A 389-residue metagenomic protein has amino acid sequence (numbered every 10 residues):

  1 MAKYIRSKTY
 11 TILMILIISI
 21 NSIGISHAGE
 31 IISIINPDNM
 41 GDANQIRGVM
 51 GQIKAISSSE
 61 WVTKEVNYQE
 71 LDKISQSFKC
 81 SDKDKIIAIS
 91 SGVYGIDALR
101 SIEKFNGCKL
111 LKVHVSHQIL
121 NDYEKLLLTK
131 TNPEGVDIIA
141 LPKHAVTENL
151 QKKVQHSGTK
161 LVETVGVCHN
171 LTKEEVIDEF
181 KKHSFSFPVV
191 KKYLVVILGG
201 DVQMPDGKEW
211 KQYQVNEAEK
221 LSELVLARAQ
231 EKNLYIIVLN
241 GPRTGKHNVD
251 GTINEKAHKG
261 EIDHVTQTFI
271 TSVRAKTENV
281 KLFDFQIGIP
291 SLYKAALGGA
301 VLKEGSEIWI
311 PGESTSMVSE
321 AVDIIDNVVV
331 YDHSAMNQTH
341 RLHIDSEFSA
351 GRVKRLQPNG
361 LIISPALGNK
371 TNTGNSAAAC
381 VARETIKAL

Functional and structural regions predicted by a protein language model:
M1-A28: Classical Sec-dependent N-terminal signal peptides that target proteins to the secretory pathway
E30, K85-I87, L111, I138 (+3 more regions): Structural motif
S33-K160, V318: Active-site and donor-binding regions of nucleotide-sugar-utilizing enzymes
D38, D42, A295-H340: A donor-sugar binding/catalytic signature common to diverse glycosyltransferases and related nucleotide-sugar
G135-A218: A nucleotide-sugar donor-handling region in carbohydrate enzymes
D201-K259: Conserved catalytic-core segment of nucleotide-activated headgroup transferases in glycan assembly
D263-S316: Donor nucleotide-activated moiety binding/catalytic core segment of transferases that use nucleotide-activated donors
I344-L389: Leloir-type glycosyltransferase catalytic cores
